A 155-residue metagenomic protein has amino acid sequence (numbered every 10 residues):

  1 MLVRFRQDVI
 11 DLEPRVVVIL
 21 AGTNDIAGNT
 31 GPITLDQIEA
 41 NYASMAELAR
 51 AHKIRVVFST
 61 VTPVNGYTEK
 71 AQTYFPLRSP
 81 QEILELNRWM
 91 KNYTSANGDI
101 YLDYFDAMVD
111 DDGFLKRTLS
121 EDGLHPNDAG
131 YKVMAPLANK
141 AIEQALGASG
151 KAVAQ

Functional and structural regions predicted by a protein language model:
L2-Q155: Alpha-helical cap/lid subdomain in secreted, periplasmic, or secretory-pathway luminal O-acyl-processing enzymes
